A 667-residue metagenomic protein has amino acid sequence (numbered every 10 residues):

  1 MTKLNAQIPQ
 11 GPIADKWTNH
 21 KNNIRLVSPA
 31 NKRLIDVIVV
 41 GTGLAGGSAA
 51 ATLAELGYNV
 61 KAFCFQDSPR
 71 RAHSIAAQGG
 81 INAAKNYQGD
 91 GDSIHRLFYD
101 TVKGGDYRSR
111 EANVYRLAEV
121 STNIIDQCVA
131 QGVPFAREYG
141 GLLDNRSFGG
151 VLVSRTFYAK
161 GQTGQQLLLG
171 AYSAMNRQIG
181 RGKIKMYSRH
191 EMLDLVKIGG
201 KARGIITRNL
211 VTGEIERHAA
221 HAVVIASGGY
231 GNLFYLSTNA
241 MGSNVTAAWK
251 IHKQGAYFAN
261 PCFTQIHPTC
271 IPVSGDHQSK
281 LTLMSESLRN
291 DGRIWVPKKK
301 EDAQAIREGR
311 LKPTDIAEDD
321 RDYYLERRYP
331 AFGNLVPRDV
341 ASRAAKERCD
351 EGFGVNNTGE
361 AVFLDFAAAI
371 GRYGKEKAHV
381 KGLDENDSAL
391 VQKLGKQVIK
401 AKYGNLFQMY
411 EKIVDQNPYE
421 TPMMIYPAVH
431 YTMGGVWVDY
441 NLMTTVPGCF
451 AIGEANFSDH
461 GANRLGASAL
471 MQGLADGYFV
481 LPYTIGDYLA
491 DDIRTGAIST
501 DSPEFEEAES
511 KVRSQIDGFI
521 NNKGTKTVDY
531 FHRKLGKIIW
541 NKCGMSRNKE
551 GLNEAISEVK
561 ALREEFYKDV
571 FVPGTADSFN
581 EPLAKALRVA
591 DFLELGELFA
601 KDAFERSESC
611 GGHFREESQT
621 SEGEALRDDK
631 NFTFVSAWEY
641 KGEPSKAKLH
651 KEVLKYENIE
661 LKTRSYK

Functional and structural regions predicted by a protein language model:
M1-V37, E55: Extreme N-terminal leader/targeting segments of oxidoreductases
R33-I35, G213-A222, T445: Core beta-strand elements of the Rossmann-like FAD/NAD(P) dinucleotide-binding domain in flavoenzyme oxidoreductases
V37-A62: N-terminal Rossmann-like FAD-binding beta1-loop-alpha1 element of flavoenzymes
E55-A77: Glycine-rich FAD pyrophosphate-binding loop
Q127-E214, A226, C270-M284, F363 (+2 more regions): Conserved redox-cofactor binding core of oxidoreductases
A222-H277, L281, H460-Y483: Glycine-rich loop(s) and the adjacent beta-strand/alpha-helix scaffold that form part
K250, Y257-Q408, Y483-G486: An anion/pyrophosphate-binding glycine-rich loop and adjacent beta-alpha core in soluble alpha-beta enzymes
D487-S578: Long, amphipathic alpha-helical stalk/connector segments used for oligomerization, subunit docking, or mechanical
